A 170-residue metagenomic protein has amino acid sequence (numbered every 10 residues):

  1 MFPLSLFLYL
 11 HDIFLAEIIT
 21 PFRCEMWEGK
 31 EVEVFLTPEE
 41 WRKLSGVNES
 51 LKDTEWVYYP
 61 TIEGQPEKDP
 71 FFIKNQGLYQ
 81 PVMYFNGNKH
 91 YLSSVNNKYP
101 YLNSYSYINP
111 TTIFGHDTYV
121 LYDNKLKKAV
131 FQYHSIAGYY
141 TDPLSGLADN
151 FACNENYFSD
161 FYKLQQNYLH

Functional and structural regions predicted by a protein language model:
F2-N75: N-terminal export/targeting and maturation segments
G46-H170: Mature extracytoplasmic/lumenal regions of exported proteins
